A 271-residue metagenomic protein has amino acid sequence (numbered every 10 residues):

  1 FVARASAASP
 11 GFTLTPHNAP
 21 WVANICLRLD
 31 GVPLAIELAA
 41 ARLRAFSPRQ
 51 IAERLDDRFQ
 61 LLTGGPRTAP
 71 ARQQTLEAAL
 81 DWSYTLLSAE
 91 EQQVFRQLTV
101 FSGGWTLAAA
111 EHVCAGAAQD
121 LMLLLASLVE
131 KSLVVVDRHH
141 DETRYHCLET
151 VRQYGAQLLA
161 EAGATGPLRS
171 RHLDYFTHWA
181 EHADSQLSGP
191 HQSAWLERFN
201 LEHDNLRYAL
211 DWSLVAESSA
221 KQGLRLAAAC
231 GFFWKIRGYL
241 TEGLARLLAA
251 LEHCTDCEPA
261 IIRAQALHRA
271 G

Functional and structural regions predicted by a protein language model:
F1-E252: Aliphatic-rich helical/repeat scaffold segments used for oligomerization and domain docking
A110, L267-G271: Compact, aliphatic and Gly/Pro-tolerant "microcore" segments centered on a short helix or tight beta-hairpin and their
C254, Q265: Active-site entrance/lid segments in N-terminal catalytic domains of soluble metabolic enzymes
E258-P259: Boundary/linker segments of alpha-helical solenoid repeat arrays
